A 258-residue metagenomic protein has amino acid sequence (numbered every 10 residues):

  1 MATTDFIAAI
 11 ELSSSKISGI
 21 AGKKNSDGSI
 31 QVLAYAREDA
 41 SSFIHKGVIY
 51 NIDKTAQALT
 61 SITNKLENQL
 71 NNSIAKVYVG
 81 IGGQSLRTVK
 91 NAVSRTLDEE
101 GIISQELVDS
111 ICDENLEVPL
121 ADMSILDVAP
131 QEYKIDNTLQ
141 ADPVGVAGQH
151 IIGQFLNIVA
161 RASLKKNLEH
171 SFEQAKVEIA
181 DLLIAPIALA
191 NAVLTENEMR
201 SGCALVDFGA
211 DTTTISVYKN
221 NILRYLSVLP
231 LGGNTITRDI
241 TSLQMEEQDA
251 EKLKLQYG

Functional and structural regions predicted by a protein language model:
M1-K16, I20-A204, I222-R224, G233 (+2 more regions): Nucleotide/phosphate-binding catalytic cleft detector across ATP-hydrolyzing and phosphate-transferring enzymes
S201-S242: Glycine-rich phosphate-binding loop of actin/hexokinase-like ATP-binding domains
F208, S216, Q248-Q256: A short helix-loop
